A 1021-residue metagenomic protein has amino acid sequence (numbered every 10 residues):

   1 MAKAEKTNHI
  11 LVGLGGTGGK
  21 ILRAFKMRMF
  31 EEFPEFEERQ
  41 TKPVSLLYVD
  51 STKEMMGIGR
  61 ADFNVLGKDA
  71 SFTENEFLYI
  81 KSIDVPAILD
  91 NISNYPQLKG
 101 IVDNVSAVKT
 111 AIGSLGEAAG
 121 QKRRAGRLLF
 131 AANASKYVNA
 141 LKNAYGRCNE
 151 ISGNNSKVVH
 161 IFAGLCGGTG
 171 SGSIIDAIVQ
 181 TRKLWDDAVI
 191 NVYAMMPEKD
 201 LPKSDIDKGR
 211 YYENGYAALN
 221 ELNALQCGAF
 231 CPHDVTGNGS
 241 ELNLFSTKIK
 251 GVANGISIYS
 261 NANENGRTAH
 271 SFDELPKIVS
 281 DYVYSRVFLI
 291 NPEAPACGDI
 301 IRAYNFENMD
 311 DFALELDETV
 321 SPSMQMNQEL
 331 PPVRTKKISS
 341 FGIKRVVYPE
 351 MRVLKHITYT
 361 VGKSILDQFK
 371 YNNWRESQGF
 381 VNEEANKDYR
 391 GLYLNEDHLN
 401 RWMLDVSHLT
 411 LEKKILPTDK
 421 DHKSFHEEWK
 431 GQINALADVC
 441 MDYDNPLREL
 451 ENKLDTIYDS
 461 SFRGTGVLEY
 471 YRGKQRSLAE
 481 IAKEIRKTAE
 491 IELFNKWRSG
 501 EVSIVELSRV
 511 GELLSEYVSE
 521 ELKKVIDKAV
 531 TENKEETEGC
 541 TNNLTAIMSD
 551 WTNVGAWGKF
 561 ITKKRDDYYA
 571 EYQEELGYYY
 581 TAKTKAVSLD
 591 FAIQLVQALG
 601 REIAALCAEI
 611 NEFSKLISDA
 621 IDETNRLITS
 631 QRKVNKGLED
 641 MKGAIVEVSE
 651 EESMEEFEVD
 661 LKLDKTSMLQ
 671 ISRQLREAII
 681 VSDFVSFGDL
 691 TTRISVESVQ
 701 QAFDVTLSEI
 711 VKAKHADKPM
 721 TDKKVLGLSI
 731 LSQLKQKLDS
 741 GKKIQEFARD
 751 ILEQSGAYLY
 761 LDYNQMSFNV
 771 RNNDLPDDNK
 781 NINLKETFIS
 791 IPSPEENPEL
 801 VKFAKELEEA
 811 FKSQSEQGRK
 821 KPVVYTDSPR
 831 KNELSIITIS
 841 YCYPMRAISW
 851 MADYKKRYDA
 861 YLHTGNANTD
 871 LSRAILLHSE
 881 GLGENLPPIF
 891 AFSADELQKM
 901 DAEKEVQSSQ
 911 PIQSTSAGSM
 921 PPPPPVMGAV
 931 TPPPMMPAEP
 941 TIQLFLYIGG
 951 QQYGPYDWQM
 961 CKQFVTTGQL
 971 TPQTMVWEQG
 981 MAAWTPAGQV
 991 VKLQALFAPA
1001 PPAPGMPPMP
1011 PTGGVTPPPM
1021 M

Functional and structural regions predicted by a protein language model:
A2-H9, G13, T17-F30, P34-K157 (+3 more regions): Terminal, contiguous helix-loop blocks that mediate binding/assembly
H160: Short acidic, glycine-rich surface-loop motifs adjacent to enzyme active sites
S171-I175: Conserved nucleotide-sugar donor-interacting segment of glycosyltransferase catalytic cores, predominantly GT-B
I912-M1021: Protein-protein interaction regions
